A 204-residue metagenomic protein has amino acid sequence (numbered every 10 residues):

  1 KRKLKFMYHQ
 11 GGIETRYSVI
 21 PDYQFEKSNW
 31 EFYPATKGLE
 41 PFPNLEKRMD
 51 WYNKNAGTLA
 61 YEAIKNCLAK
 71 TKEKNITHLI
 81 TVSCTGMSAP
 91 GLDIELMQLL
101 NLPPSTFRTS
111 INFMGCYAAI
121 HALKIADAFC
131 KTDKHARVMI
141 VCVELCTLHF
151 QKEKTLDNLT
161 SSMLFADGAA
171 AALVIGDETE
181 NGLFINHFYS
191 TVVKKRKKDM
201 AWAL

Functional and structural regions predicted by a protein language model:
K1-W51, R137, K152-L204: Condensing-enzyme catalytic core mediating Claisen C-C bond formation in acyl metabolism
P34-F42, K54, T58, S83-A136 (+1 more regions): Conserved catalytic cysteine-centered active-site region of acyl-thioester-dependent Claisen-condensing enzymes
A63-I76: Phosphate/pyrophosphate-binding loops at sites that engage ATP/ADP/AMP, CoA/4′-phosphopantetheine, polyphosphate
K65, D133, M139-V141: Structural alpha/beta core scaffold segments of enzyme domains
K72-N75, K134, F184: Short loop/turn motifs at secondary-structure junctions
T77-S83: Short glycine-rich or small-residue beta-strand-to-loop segments that form or flank ligand, phosphate, metal/Fe-S
V82, N112, R137-E144, A166 (+1 more regions): Short beta-strand segments
T85-M87, G115-C116, V143-T147, E153-K154 (+2 more regions): Short acidic/polar capping segments at secondary-structure boundaries
